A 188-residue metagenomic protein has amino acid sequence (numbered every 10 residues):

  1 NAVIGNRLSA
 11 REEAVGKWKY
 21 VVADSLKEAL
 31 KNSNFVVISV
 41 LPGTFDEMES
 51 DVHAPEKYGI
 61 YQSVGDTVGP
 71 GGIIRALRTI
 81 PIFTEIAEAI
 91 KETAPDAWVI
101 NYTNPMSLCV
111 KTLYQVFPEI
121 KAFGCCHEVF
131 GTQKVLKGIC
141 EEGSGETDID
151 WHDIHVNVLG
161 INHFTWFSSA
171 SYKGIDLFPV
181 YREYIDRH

Functional and structural regions predicted by a protein language model:
N1-N32, T44-M48: Conserved N-terminal Rossmann-fold NAD(P) cofactor-binding segment
N6-A14, A29, E92, K111-A122 (+1 more regions): Short, surface-exposed basic-aromatic patches at helix termini and helix-loop junctions that form
R7, P42-F117: Rossmann-fold NAD(P)-binding glycine/threonine-rich loop
S25-K27, L41-P42, N104-S107, C125-E128 (+1 more regions): An acidic- and aromatic-residue-enriched active-site/binding cleft used to recognize and process polar
K31, S107-K111, K134: Alpha-helical elements of the RecA-like P-loop NTPase motor core of helicases
K31, V37-I38, N101: Redox-cofactor binding/interface segments in oxidoreductases and associated redox assembly factors
K121, C125-H188: Substrate/ligand-engaging "lid" and interaction regions
